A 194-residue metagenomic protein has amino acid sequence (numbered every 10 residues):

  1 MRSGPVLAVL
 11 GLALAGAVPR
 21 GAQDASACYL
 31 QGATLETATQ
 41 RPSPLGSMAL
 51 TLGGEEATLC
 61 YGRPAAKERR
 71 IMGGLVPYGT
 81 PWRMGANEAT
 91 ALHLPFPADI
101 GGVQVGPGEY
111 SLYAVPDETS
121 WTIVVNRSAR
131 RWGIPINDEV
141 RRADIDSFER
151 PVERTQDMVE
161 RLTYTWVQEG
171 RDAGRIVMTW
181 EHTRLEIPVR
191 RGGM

Functional and structural regions predicted by a protein language model:
M1-L7: Bacterial N-terminal signal peptides that target proteins for export
A8-A15: Bacterial N-terminal signal peptides
V18-L75, R131-M194: Primarily secretory-pathway and cell-envelope proteins
P44-L45, Y78, H93-L94: Short structured motifs
G62-T80, Y113-T122: Short, surface-exposed, low-complexity cationic segments
P81-P135: Mid-length scaffold segments of soluble, non-membrane domains
